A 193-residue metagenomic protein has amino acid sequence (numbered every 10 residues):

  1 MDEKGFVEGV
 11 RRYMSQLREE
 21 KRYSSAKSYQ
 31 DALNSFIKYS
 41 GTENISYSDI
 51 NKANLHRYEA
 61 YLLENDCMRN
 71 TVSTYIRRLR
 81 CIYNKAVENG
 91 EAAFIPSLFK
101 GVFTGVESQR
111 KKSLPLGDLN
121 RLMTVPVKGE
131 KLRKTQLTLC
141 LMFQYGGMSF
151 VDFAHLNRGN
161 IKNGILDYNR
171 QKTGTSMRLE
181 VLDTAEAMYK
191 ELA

Functional and structural regions predicted by a protein language model:
M1-N65: Basic/aromatic-enriched alpha-helical hairpins
Y29, Y75, K134-Q136: Short, leucine-enriched amphipathic alpha-helices that occur as contiguous helical runs
A32, N54, R78, L137 (+1 more regions): Charged catalytic carboxylate motif
S35-F36, S48-I50, H56, E64-L98 (+1 more regions): N-terminal DNA-binding recognition helix of tyrosine site-specific recombinases/integrases
F36-Y39, Y61, N65, R78 (+5 more regions): Generic, well-ordered alpha-helical scaffold segments in large soluble proteins
F94-F150, A154: Basic, Lys/Arg- and aromatic-enriched nucleic-acid-binding interface segment
K100, H155-E191: Conserved tyrosine-mediated DNA breakage-rejoining catalytic core shared by Y-recombinases
